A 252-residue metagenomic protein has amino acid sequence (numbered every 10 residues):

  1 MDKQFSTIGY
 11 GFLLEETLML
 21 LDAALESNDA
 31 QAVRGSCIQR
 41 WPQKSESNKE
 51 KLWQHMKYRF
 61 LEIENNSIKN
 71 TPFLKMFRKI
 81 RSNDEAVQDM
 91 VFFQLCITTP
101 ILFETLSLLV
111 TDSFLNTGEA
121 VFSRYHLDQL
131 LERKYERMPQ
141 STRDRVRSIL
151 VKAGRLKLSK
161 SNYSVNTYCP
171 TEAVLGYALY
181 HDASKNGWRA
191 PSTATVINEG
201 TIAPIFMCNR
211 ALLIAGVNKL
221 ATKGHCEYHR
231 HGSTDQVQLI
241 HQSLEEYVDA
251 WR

Functional and structural regions predicted by a protein language model:
M1-F122, H126, M138: Eukaryotic partner-binding/assembly regions in large regulatory complexes
D29-I38, T117-R133, W188-I205: Short acidic, hydrophobic short linear motifs in intrinsically disordered regions
S47-H55, R137-V151, F206-K219: Short amphipathic alpha-helical interaction segments
R59-N66, R145-K157, K223-E227: Short, basic alpha-helical nucleic acid-contact segments in DNA-binding proteins and DNA transaction factors
K79-D84, C96-I97, L131-R133, I202-A203 (+1 more regions): Short linear motifs at secondary-structure transitions and domain/linker junctions
L106-C169: Eukaryote-skewed repeat-based solenoidal scaffolds used as protein-protein interaction platforms, primarily
K157-W251: Accessory, usually C-terminal, subdomains that scaffold auxiliary metal cofactors
